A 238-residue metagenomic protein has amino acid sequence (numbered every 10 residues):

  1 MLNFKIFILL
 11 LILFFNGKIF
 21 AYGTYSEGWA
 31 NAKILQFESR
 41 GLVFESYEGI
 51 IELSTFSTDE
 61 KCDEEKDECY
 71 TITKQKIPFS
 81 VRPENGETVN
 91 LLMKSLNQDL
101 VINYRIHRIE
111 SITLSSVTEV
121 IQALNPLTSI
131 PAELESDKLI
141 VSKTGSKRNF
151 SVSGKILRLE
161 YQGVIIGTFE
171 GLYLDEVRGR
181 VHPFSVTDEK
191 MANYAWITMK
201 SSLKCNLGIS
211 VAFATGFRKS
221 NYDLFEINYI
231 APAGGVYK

Functional and structural regions predicted by a protein language model:
M1-A21: Classical Sec-dependent N-terminal signal peptides that target proteins to the secretory pathway
I19-S26, A132-R148: Short boundary/loop segments of OB/S1/cold-shock single-stranded nucleic-acid-binding domains
S26-V43, K147-I166: Structural detector for short beta-strands of small beta-barrel domains
E27-W29, K76, D99-V101, N149-S151 (+1 more regions): Intrinsic-disorder/low-complexity, polar/charged segments enriched in Ser/Thr/Lys/Arg/Asp/Glu/Gln
F44-F79, I166-V186: OB-fold (S1/OB) nucleic-acid-binding surfaces
I77-N90, H182-K200: N-terminal post-signal-peptidase region of extra-cytosolic proteins
M93-T113, I197-K219: Flexible glycine-rich surface loops and low-complexity tracts that mediate binding to linear polymers
H107-E135, A212-K238: OB-fold/S1-family single-stranded nucleic acid-binding modules
